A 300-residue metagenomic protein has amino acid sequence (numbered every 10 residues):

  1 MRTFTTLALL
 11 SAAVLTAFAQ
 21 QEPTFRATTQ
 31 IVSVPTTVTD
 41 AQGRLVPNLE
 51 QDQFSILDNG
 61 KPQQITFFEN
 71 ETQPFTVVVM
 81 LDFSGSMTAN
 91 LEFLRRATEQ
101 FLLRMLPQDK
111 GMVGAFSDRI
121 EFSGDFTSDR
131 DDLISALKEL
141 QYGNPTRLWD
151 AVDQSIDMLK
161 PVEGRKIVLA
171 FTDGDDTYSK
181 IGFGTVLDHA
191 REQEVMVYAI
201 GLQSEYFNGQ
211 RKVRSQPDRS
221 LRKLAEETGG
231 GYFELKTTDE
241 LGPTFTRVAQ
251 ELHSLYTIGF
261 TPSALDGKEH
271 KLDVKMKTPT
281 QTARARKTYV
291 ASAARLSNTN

Functional and structural regions predicted by a protein language model:
T5-T16: Bacterial N-terminal signal peptides
F18-N300: Scaffold/interface architecture of coatomer-like assemblies
